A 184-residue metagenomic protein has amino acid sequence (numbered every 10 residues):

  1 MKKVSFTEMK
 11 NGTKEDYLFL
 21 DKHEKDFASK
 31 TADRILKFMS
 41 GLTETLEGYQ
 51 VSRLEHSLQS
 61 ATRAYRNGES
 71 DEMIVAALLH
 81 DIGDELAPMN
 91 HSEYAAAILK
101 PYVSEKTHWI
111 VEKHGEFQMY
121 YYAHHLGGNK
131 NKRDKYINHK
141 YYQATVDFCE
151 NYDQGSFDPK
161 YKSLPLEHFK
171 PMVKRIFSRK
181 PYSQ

Functional and structural regions predicted by a protein language model:
M1-L78, I82-Q184: Metal-dependent phosphohydrolase cores
